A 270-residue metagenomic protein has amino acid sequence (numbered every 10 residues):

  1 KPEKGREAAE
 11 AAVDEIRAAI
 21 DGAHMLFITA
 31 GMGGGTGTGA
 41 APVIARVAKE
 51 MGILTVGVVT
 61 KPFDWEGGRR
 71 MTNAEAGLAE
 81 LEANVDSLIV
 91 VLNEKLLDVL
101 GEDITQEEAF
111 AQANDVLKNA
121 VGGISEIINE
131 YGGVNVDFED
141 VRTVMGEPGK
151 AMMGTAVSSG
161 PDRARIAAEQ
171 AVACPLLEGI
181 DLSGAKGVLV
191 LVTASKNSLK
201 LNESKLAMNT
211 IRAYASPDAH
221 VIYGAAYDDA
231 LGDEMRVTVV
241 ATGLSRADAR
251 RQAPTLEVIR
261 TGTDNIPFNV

Functional and structural regions predicted by a protein language model:
K1-V270: Tubulin/FtsZ superfamily GTPase core signature
